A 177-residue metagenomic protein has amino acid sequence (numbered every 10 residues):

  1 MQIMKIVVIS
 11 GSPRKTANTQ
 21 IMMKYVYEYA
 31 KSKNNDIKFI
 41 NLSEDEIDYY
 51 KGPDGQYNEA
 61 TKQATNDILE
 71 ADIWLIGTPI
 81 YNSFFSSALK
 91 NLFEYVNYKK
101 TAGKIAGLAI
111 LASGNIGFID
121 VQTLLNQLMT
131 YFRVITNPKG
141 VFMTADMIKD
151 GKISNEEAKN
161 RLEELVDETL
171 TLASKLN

Functional and structural regions predicted by a protein language model:
M1-I80, F84-Y95, K152-N177: N-terminal beta1-alpha1-beta2 submodule of the flavodoxin-like/Rossmannoid cofactor-binding fold
S10-S12, I110-A112, A145-M147: Short, histidine-centered active-site or binding-site loop motifs used for metal coordination, general acid-base
K38-D48, Y98, T130-D150: Mobile beta-alpha loop/short-helix "lid" or hinge segments that flank ligand
P53, A88-N91, Y98, N115-D120 (+2 more regions): Short amphipathic alpha-helical patches
A102-G103: A glycine-biased structural micro-motif
A106-M143: Short, glycine-/small-residue-rich phosphate/pyrophosphate-handling segment
